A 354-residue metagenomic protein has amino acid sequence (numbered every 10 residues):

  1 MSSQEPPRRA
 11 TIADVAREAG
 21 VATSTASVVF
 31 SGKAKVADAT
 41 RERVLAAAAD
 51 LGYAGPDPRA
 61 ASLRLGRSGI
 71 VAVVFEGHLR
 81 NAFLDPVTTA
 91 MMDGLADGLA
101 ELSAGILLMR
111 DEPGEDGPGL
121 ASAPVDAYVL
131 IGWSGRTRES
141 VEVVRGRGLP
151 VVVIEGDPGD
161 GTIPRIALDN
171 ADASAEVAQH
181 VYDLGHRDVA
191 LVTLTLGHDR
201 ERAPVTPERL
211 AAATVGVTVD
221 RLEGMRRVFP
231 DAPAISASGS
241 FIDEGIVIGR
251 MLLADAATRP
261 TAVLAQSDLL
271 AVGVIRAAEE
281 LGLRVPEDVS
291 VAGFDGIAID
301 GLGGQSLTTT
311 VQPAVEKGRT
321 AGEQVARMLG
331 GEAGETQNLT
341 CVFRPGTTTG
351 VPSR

Functional and structural regions predicted by a protein language model:
M1-A10, I70-D183: Alpha-helical recognition/docking segments in bacterial nutrient-uptake and carbohydrate-utilization systems
M1-R67, S353: N-terminal helix-turn-helix DNA-binding module of bacterial transcription factors
I12, I246, R250-R354: Flexible loop/turn connectors
R17, R64, A121, R145 (+2 more regions): Non-catalytic positions within long, well-ordered alpha-helices that form the structural scaffold/packing of enzyme
G77-T88, D111-E115, I166-A175, L191-R250 (+4 more regions): Hinge/beta->alpha junction and helix N-cap segments in small-molecule ligand-binding domains
V125-G132, A190-V192, I235, A257-S267 (+1 more regions): Periplasmic-binding protein-like
R187-D188, A232, V285-S290: Short acidic capping loops at alpha-helix termini that bridge into adjacent secondary structure
